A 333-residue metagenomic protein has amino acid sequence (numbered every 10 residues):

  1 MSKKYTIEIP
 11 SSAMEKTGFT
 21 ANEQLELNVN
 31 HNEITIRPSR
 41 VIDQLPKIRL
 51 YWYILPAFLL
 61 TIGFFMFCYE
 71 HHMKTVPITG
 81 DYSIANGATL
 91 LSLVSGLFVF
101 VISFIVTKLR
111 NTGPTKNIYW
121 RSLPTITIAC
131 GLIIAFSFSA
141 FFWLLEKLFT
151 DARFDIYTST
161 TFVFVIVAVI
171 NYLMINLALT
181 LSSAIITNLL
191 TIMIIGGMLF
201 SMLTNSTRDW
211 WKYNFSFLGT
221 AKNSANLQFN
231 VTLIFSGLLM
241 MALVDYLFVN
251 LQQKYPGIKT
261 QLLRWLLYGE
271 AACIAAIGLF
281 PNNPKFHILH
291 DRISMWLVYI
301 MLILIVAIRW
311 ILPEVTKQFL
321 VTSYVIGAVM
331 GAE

Functional and structural regions predicted by a protein language model:
M1-N22: Short beta-strand-centered segments at strand-helix junctions
N28-T125, G131: An N-terminal, globular interaction/scaffold subdomain
R49-A57, D81-G96, P124-I128, R153-V167 (+2 more regions): Alpha-helical transmembrane segments of polytopic membrane proteins
M66-V76, S137-T150, G278-K285, E333: Juxtamembrane "helix-exit" motif on the non-cytosolic side of transmembrane helices
H71-T79, F104-W120, I175-A184, W211-K212 (+3 more regions): Juxtamembrane membrane-water interface segments of multi-pass membrane proteins, especially cytoplasmic-side
R110-L227: Membrane-interface helix-loop-helix junctions at boundaries between adjacent transmembrane segments
T127-F138, V165, V298-I303, F319-E333: Hydrophobic alpha-helical membrane segments
